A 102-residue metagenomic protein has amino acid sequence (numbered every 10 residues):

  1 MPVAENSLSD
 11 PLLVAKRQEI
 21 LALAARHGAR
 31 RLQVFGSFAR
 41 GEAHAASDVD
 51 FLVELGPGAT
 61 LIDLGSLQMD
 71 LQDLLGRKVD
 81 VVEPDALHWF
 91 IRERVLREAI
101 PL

Functional and structural regions predicted by a protein language model:
M1-R31, A39-A45, G56-L102: Catalytic core of pol beta-like nucleotidyltransferases
V34: Conserved histidines in hydrophobic membrane contexts and catalytic metal-binding motifs
V53: Structural signature of FAD isoalloxazine-binding scaffolds in flavoprotein oxidoreductases
